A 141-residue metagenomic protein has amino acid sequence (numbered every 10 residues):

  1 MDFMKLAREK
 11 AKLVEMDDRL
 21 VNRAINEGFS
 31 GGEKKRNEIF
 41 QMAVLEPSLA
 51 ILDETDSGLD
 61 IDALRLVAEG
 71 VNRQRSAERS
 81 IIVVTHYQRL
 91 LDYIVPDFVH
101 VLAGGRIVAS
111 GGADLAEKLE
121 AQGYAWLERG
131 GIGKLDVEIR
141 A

Functional and structural regions predicted by a protein language model:
M1-E46: ABC-family P-loop ATPase nucleotide-binding domains
L49-I51: Walker B motif beta-strand of ABC-family P-loop ATPases
E54-T55: Walker B catalytic motif
G58-L59: Short coil-to-helix N-cap segments within the nucleotide-binding domains
L64-A77: Helical segment within the ABC ATPase nucleotide-binding domain
E78-H86: Conserved H-loop
Y87-Y93: Conserved H-loop
Y93, L102, R106-R129: Conserved beta-strand-loop-alpha-helix hinge in the C-terminal portion of ABC ATPase nucleotide-binding domains
